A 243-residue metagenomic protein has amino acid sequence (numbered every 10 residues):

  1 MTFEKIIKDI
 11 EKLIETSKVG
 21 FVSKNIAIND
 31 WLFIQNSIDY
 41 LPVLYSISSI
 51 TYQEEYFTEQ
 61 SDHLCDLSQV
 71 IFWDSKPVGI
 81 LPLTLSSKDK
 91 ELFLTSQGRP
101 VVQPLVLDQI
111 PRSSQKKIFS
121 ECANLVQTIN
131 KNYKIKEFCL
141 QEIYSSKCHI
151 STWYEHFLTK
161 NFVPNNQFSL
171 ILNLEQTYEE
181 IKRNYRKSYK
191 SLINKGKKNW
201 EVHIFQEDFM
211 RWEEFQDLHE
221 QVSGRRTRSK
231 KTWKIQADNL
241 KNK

Functional and structural regions predicted by a protein language model:
F3, D9-D74, I80-K90, H149 (+3 more regions): A conserved beta-strand-loop-helix scaffold within acyl/acetyltransferase catalytic domains
Q35, P100, V106-D108, L174 (+1 more regions): Short, histidine-centered active-site or binding-site loop motifs used for metal coordination, general acid-base
L85, E142-Y144, L174-Q176: Short, flexible loop/turn elements at secondary-structure junctions
K88-F162: Acyl-donor binding region in acyl/amide transferases
S120-Q127, S145, L172, N194 (+1 more regions): A broadly conserved amphipathic alpha-helix scaffold signal in soluble, globular proteins
Q127-N130, N166, N242-K243: A short, hydrophobic secondary-structure junction motif
F168-L170: Aromatic/basic-lined ligand-recognition segments that form π-stacking hydrophobic pockets flanked by Lys/Arg to engage
